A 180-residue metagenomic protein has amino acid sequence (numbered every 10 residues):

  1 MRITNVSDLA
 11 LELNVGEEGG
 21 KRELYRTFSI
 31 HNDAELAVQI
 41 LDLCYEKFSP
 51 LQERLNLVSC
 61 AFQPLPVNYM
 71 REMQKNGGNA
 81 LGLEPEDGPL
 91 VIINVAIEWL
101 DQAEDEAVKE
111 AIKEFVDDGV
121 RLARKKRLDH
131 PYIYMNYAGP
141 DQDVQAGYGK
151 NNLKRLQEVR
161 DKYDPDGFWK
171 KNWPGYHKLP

Functional and structural regions predicted by a protein language model:
M1-P180: Soluble FAD-dependent oxygen oxidases
